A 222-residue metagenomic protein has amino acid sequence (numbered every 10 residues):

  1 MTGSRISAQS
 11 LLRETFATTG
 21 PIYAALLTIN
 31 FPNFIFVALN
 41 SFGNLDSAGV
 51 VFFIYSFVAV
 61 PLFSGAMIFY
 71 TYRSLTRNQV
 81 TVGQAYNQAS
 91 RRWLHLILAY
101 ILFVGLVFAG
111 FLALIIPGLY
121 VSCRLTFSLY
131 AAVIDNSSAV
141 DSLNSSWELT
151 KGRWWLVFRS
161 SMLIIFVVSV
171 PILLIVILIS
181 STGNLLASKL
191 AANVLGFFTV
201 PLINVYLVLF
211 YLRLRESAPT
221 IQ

Functional and structural regions predicted by a protein language model:
M1-I6, S10-A17, A38-L39, Y55 (+5 more regions): Juxtamembrane transition segments at transmembrane-helix termini in multipass membrane proteins
E14-F16, L27, V80-L102, S145: Interfacial transmembrane-helix boundary/kink motif in multi-pass membrane proteins
F16-F31, L94-I97, W154-M162: Membrane-interface helix starts
N30-V37, S41: Acidic helix-start/capping segments at beta-turn-to-alpha-helix junctions
L39-G49: Short, hydrophobic transmembrane alpha-helix segments
S47-V51, A99, N184-S188: Membrane-interfacial loop-to-transmembrane-helix junctions in polytopic alpha-helical membrane proteins
F57-P61, L102-T126: Hydrophobic, aromatic-rich membrane-embedded alpha-helical segments
W93-A109, M162-S169: Selective transmembrane-helix segments that form parts of the transport pathway or gating/packing helices in multipass
